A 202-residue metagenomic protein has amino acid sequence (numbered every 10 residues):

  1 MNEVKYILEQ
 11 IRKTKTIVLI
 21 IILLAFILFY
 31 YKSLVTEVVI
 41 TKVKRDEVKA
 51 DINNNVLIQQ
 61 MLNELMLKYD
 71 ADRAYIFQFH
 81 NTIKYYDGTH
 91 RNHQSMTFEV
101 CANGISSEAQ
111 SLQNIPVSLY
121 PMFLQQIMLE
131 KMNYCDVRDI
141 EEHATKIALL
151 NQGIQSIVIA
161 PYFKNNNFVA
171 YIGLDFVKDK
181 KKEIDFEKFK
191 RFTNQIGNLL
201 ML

Functional and structural regions predicted by a protein language model:
V4-A102: Intrinsically disordered, low-complexity terminal regulatory regions
I40-V43, Q59, A170-L202: Juxtadomain coupling helices with adjacent low-complexity linkers
S95-L150: Regulatory sensory and allosteric helical modules in signal-transduction proteins and certain transcription factors
K146, I159, Y171: Short hydrophobic/aromatic beta-strand element in the GNAT-like acyltransferase core that lines or flanks the acyl-donor
G153: Glycine-rich phosphate-binding loop
S156-F163: Short hydrophobic beta-strand micro-motif common in sensory/regulatory domains
